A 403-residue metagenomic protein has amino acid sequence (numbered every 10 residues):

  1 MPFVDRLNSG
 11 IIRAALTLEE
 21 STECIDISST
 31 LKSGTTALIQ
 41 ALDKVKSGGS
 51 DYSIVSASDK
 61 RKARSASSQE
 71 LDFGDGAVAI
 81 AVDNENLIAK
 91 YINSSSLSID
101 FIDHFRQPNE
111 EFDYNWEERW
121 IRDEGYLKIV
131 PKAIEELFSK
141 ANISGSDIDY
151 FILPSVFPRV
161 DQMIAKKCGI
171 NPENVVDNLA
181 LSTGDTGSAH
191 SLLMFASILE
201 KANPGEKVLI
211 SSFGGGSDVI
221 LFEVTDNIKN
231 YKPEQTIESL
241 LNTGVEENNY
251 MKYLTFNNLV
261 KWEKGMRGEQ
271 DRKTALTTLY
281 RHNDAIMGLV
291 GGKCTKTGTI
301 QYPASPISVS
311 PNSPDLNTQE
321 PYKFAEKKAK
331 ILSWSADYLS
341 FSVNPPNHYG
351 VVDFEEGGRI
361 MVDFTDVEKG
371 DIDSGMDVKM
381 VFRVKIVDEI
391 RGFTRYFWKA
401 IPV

Functional and structural regions predicted by a protein language model:
M1-Y52, Q162-M194: Conserved catalytic cysteine-centered active-site region of acyl-thioester-dependent Claisen-condensing enzymes
N8, G125-A141, S191-I198: Short, well-ordered amphipathic alpha-helical segments that serve as non-catalytic structural scaffolds within diverse
I25-T35, Q69-L71, E111-K132, S182-A189: Active-site pocket-shaping loop/turn-to-helix segments
A66-E124, K128, N203, I210-L279 (+1 more regions): Condensing-enzyme catalytic core mediating Claisen C-C bond formation in acyl metabolism
P131-D149, C168, S333: Phosphate/pyrophosphate-binding loops at sites that engage ATP/ADP/AMP, CoA/4′-phosphopantetheine, polyphosphate
G268-S333: Cys/His-rich short segments
D366-M380: Short nucleic-acid-contacting surface segments enriched for D/E, G, S/T with interspersed K/R
V381-V403: OB-fold/S1-family single-stranded nucleic acid-binding modules
